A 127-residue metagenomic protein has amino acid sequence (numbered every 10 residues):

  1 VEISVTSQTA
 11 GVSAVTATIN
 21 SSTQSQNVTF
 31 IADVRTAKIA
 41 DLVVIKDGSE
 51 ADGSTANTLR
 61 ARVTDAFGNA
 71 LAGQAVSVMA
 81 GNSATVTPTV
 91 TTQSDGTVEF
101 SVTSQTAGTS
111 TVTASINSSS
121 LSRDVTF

Functional and structural regions predicted by a protein language model:
V1-F127: The feature marks long extracellular or luminal low-complexity segments
